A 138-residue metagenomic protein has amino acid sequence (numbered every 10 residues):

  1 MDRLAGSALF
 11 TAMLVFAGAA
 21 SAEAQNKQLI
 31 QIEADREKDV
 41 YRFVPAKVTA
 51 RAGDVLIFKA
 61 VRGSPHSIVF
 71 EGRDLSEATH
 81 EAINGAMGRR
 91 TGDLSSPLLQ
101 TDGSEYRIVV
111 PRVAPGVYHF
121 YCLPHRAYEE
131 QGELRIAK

Functional and structural regions predicted by a protein language model:
M1-L9: Bacterial N-terminal signal peptides that target proteins for export
L14-S21: C-terminal segment of classical bacterial N-terminal signal peptides
A22-K138: Extracytoplasmic copper-binding redox domains, predominantly the cupredoxin/blue-copper superfamily
